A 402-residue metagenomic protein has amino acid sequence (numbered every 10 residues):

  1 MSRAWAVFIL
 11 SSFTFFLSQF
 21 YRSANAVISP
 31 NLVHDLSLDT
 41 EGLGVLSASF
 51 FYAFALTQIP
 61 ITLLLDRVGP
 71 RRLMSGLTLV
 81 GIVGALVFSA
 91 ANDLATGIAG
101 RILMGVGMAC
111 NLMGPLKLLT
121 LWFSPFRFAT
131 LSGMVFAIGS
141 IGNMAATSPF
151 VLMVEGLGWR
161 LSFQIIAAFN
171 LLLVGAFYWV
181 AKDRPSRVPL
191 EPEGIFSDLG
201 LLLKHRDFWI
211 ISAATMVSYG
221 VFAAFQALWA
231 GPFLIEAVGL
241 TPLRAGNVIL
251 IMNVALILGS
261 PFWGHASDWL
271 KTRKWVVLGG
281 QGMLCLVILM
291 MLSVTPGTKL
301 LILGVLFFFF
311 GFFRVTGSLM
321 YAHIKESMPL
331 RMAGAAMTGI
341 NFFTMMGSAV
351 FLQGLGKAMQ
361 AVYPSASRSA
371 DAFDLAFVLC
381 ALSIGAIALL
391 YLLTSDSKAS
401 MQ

Functional and structural regions predicted by a protein language model:
A6-T40, F225-G231, F351-G356: Extracytoplasmic
N25-A26, R206-S260, S348-G356: Extracytoplasmic gate region of multi-pass secondary transporters
L56-A95: Conserved MFS/SLC helix-loop-helix module at the cytosolic interface between two early adjacent transmembrane helices
T57-G69, G259-T272: Helix-to-loop junctions at the C-terminal end of transmembrane segments in multipass secondary transporters
R67-L77, D268-G282: Cytoplasmic membrane-interface "Motif A"-like loop-to-helix N-cap segments of 12-TM Major Facilitator Superfamily
G100-I138: Cytoplasmic helix-loop-helix junction between adjacent transmembrane helices in 12-TM secondary transporters
M134-A181: Helix-loop-helix hairpin linking two adjacent transmembrane segments in secondary transporters
D183-S212: Juxtamembrane intracellular "pre-TM" segments in multi-pass secondary transporters
